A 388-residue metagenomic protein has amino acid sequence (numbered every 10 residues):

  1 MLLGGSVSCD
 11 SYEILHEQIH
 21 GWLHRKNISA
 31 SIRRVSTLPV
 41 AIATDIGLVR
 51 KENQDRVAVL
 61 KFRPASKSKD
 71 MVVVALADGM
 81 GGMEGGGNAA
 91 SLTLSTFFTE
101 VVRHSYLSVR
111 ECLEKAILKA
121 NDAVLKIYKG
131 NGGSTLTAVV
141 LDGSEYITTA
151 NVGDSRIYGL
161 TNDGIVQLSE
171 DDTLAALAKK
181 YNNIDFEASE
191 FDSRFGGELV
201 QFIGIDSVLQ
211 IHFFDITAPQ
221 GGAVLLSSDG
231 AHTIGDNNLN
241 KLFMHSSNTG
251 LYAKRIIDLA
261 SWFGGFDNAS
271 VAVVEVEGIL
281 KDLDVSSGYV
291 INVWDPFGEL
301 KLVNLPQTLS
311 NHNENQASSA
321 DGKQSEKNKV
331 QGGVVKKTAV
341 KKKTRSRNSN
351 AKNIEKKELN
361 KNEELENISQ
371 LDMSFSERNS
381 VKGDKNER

Functional and structural regions predicted by a protein language model:
M1-R388: PP2C/PPM-type serine/threonine phosphatase catalytic domain
